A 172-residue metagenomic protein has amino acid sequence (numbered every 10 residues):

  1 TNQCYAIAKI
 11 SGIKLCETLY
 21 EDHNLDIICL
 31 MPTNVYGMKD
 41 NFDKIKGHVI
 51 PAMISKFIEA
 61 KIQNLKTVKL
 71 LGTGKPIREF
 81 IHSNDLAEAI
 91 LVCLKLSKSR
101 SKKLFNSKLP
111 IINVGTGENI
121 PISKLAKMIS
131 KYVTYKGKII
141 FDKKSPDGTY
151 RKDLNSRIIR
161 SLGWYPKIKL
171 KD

Functional and structural regions predicted by a protein language model:
T1, F42-D43: Active-site loop immediately N-terminal to the catalytic Tyr-X3-Lys motif of short-chain dehydrogenase/reductase
N2-T33, V49-N64: Active-site Tyr-X1-5-Lys
N34-M38, P76-I77: A short, flexible beta-alpha/helix-coil linker loop
M38-N41, I158: Short beta-loop-alpha junction of Rossmann-like oxidoreductase domains
K44-H48: Short, conserved loop/turn and helix-capping segments at secondary-structure boundaries that abut family-defining
M53, E59-D172: C-terminal substrate-binding subdomain of Rossmann-fold SDR/epimerase-dehydratase oxidoreductases
